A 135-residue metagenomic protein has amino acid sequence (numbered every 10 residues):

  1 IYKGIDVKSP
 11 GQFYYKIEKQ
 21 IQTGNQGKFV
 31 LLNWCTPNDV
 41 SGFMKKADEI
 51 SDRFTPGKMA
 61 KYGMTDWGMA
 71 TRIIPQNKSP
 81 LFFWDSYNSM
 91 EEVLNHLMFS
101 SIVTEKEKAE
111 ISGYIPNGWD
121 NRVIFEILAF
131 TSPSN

Functional and structural regions predicted by a protein language model:
I1-N135: Short S/T/G/P-rich N-terminal loop/turn motif that feeds into the first structured element of a domain
